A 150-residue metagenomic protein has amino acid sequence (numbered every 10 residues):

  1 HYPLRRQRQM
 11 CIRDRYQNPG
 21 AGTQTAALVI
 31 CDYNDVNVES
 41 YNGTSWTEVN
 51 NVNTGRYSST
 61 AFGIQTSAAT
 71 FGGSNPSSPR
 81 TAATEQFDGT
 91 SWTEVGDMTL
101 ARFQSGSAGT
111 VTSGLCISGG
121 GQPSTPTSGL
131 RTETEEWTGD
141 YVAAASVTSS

Functional and structural regions predicted by a protein language model:
H1-D14: Single conserved hydrophobic/aromatic residue that forms the stacking wall/gate of nucleotide- or nucleobase-binding
R5, G43, Q65, G89 (+1 more regions): Short, acidic, Ser/Thr-enriched surface-loop or helix-capping motifs
R6, N34, R80, L130: Residue-level signal for beta-strand positions within conserved beta-sheet cores that form or flank
Q9, T44-N51, T90-D97, A144-A145: Blade-edge beta-strand/turn elements of extracellular beta-propeller and related beta-sheet repeat scaffolds
R13-C31, V38, V49-G72, T84 (+3 more regions): Conserved short beta-strand element of beta-propeller blades
Y33-D35, S74-S78, G120-P126: Short glycine/acidic-enriched loop and turn motifs that connect beta-strands
N37-G43, A82-G89, T132-G139: Beta-propeller blade signature
G139-S150: Sequence/structural signature of beta-propeller modules and their immediately flanking N-terminal secretory/stalk
